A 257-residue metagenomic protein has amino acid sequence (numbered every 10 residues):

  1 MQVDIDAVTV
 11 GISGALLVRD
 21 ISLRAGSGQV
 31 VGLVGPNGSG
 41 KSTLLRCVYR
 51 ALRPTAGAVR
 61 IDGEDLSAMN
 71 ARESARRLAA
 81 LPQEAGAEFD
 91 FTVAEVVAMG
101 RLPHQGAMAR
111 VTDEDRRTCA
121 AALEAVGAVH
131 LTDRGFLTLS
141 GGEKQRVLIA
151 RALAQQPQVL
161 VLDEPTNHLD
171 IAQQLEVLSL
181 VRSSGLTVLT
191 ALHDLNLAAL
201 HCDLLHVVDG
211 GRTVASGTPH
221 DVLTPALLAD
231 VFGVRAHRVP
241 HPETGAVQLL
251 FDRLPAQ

Functional and structural regions predicted by a protein language model:
V34-P36: The feature captures the beta-strand-to-loop junction immediately N-terminal to the Walker
Y49: Helix-to-loop junction immediately C-terminal to a conserved catalytic motif
G57-D65, S74: Conserved ABC transporter NBD signature motif
A98, D113-L131: Conserved ABC ATPase "signature" region
R110, G135-L139, E143: Conserved ABC ATPase signature
Q156: Conserved catalytic motifs of ABC-family nucleotide-binding domains
L160-E164, L169: Catalytic Walker B motif of ABC-type/P-loop ATPase nucleotide-binding domains
